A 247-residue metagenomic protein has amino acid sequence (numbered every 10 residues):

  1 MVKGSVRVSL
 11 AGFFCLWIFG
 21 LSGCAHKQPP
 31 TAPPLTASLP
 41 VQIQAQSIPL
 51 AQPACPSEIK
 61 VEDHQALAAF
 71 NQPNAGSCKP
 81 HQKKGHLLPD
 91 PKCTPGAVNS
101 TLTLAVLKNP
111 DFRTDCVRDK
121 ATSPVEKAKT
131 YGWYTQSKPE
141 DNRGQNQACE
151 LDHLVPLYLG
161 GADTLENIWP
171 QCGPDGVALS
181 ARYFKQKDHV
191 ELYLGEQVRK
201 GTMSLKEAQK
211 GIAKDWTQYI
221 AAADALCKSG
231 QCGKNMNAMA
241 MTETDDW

Functional and structural regions predicted by a protein language model:
M1-V6: N-terminal secretory signal peptides that target proteins for export/translocation
V8, G12, A32-P33: Composition-driven detection of intrinsically disordered, low-complexity segments
A11-G20: Bacterial N-terminal signal peptides
G23-E150, Y158-W247: Nuclease and nuclease-like effector domains acting on nucleic acids or nucleotide cofactors
